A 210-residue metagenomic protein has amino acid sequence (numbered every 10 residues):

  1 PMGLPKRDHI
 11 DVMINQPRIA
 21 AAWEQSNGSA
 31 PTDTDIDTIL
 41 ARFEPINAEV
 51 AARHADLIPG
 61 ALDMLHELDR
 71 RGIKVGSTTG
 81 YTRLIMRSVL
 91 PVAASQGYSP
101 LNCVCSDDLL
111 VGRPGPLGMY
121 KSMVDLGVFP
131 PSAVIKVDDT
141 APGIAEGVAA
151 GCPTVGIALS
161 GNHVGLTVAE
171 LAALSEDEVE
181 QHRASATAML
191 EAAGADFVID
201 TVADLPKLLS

Functional and structural regions predicted by a protein language model:
P1, T78-G80: Structural motif
P1-L62, H66-R71, R87: N-terminal helical cap/lid subdomain that shapes the substrate entry/recognition surface in HAD-like hydrolases
H54, T78, V111: Glycine- and other small-residue-rich loops at beta-strand/loop junctions that grip anionic moieties
L62-R70, T82-S210: Asp-based, Mg2+/Mn2+-dependent phosphohydrolase catalytic module
